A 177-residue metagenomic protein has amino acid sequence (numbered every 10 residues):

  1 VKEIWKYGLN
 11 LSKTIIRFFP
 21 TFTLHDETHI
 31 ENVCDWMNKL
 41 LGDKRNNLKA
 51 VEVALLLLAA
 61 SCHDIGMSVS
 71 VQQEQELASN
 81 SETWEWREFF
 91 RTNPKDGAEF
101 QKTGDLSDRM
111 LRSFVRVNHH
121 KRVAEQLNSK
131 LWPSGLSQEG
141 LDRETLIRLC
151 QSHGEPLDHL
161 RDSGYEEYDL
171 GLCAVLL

Functional and structural regions predicted by a protein language model:
V1-E3, L177: C-terminal effector/catalytic modules and regulatory tails appended to multi-domain proteins
K6-N32, L106-M110: Active-site flanking loop/helix segments enriched in acidic
F22, R45-N46: Short basic coil micro-motifs at the edges of alpha-helical modules that engage polyanionic partners
F22-W36, V115-V123: Phosphate/oxyanion-binding active-site loops and adjacent basic polyanion-contact surfaces
E31, D35-N38, A54, L58: N-terminal, well-ordered alpha-helical segments
K39-R45: Conserved helix-loop functional segments at active or binding sites
N46, V51-L177: Divalent metal-dependent catalytic cores for phosphoryl transfer on phosphate-bearing substrates
